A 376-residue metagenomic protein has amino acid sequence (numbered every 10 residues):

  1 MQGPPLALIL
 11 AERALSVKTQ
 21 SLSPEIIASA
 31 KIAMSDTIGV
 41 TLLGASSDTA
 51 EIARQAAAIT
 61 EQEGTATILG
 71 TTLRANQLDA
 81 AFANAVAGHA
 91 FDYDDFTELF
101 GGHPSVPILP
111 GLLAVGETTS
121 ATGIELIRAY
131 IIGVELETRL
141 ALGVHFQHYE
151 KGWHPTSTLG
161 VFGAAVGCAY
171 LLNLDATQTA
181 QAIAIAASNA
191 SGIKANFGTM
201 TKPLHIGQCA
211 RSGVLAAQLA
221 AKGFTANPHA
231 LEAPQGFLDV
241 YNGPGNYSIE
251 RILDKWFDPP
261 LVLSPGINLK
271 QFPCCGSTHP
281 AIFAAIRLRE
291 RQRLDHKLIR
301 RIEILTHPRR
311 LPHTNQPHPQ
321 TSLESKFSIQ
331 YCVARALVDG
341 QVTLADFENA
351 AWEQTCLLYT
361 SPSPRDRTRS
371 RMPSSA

Functional and structural regions predicted by a protein language model:
M1-G102, G198-R211, Q218-S361, R365: Terminal-appendage/accessory-domain detector
I26, A30-A33, P107, E125 (+4 more regions): Residue-level detector of well-ordered alpha-helical segments, enriched for hydrophobic/aromatic packing positions
G44, L112-T119, A165-L171, A217-L219 (+2 more regions): Well-ordered alpha-helical scaffold segments within catalytic/enzyme domains
G88, P107-L109, A114, L136 (+3 more regions): Short connector loops/turns at beta-strand edges and beta->alpha or beta->beta junctions
D95-T138: Hydrophobic alpha-helical hairpins/lids featuring a short glycine-rich hinge
V106-A114, L159, G163-G167, H279-F283 (+1 more regions): Short amphipathic alpha-helical face segments that pack within enzyme cores and frequently flank/anchor catalytic
S120, I124-L215, H229: Glycine-rich, mobile lid/loop segments that gate access to catalytic sites or pores
P364-D366, S370-A376: Positively charged, low-complexity/disordered segments
